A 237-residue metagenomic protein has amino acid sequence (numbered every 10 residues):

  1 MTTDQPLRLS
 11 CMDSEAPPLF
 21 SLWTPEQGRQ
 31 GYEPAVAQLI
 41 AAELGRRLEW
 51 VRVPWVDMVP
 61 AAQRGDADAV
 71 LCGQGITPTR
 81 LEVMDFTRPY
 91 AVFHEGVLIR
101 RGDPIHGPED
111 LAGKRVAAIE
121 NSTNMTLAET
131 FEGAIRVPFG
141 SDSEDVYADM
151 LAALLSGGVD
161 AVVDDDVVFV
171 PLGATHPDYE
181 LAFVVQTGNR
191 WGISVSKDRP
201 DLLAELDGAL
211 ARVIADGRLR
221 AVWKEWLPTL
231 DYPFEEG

Functional and structural regions predicted by a protein language model:
M1-G73, E82, S143, L206 (+1 more regions): Extracytoplasmic small-molecule ligand-binding "clamshell" domains of the periplasmic binding protein/Venus flytrap
D13-E15, A91-I99, V170-A211, P228-G237: Periplasmic-binding protein-like
F20-P25, A37-R47, T87, S122-S143 (+2 more regions): Ligand-binding cleft/hinge of the Venus flytrap
Y32, D165, D198-R212, R218-V222: Short amphipathic alpha-helical coupling segments at ligand-binding clamshell hinges and other catalytic/signaling
E49-P60, D103-P104, V137-S156: Short helix-initiation/N-cap motifs at beta->coil->alpha
D57-P60, G73-E82, L127-T130, L155-T187: A ligand-binding cleft/hinge motif common to bilobed small-molecule-binding domains
I99-V116: Flexible hinge/capping segments at coil-to-helix
T123-D142, P177, L181-A182, A211-G237: Ligand-binding clefts/hinges and TM-proximal coupling segments of bilobed small-molecule sensing domains
